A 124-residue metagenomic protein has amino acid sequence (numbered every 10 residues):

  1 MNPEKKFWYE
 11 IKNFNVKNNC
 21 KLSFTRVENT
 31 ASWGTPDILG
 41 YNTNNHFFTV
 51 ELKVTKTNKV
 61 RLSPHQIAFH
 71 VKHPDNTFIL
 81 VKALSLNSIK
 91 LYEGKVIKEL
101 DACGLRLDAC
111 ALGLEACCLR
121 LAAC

Functional and structural regions predicted by a protein language model:
M1-N29, T43: Acidic-basic catalytic patches of nuclease active cores, encompassing PD-(D/E)XK and other metal-cofactor nuclease
N18-N19, V96-D101, A123: Nuclease-adjacent, charged terminal/linker segments that flank catalytic cores
G34-P36: Change "...and in nucleic-acid phosphodiester-cleaving endonucleases..." to "...and in nucleic-acid processing enzymes
I38-G40, H46-K56: Conserved catalytic cores of phosphodiester-cleaving nucleases, focusing on short active-site segments
T43, D101, L105-D108: Acidic/histidine-enriched, beta-strand-rich ligand/metal-binding domains
T55-P74: Mg2+/Mn2+-dependent nuclease catalytic core
K72-I97: Nucleic-acid nuclease catalytic cores
L105-D108, L112-G113, L119-R120: Short polybasic linear motifs
